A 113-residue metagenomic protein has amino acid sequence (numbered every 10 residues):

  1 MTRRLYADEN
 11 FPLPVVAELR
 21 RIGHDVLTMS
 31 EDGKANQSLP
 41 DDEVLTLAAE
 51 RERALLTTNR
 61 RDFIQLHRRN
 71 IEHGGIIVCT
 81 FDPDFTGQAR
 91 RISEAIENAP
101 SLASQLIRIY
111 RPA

Functional and structural regions predicted by a protein language model:
T2-E9, L13-R21, L27-T28, K34-N36 (+2 more regions): Acidic, PIN/NYN-like endoribonuclease modules and their adjacent C-terminal/linker elements
D41, R53-L66: Acidic, metal-binding active-site segment of PIN/NYN-like and related structure-specific nucleases
